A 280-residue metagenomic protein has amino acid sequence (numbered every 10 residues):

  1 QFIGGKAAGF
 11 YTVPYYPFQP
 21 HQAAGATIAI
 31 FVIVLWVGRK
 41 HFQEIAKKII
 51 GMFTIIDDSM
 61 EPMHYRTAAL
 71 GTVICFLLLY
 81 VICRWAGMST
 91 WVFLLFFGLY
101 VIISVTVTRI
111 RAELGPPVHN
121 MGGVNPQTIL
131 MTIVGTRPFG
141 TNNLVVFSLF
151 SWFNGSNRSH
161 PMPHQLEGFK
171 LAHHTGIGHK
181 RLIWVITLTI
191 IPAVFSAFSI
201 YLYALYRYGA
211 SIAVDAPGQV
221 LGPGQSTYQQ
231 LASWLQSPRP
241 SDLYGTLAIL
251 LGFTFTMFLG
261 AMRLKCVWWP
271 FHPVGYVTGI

Functional and structural regions predicted by a protein language model:
Q1-I280: Alpha-helical multipass membrane-protein architecture
